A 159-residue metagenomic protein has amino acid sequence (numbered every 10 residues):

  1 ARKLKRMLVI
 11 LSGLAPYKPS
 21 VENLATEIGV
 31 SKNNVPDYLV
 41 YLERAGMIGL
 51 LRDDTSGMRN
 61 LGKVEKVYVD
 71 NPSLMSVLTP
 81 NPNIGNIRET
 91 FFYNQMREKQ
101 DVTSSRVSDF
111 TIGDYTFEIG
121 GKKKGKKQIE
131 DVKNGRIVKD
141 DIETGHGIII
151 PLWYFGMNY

Functional and structural regions predicted by a protein language model:
A1-S105: Accessory nucleic acid-recognition modules appended to NTPase machines
P19, I112, G156-M157: Intrinsically disordered, low-complexity regions enriched in small/polar residues
G29, R97-D101, I112-Y115, I129-R136: Short glycine/proline-enriched coil/turn segments at helix->beta-strand junctions
G49-L50, V69, E118, I137-K139: Structural signal for conserved beta-strand scaffold positions within catalytic alpha/beta enzyme cores
F92, M96, F110-G125: Conserved catalytic cores of phosphodiester-cleaving nucleases, focusing on short active-site segments
S104-V107, G120-Y159: Catalytic cores of nucleic-acid endonucleases
